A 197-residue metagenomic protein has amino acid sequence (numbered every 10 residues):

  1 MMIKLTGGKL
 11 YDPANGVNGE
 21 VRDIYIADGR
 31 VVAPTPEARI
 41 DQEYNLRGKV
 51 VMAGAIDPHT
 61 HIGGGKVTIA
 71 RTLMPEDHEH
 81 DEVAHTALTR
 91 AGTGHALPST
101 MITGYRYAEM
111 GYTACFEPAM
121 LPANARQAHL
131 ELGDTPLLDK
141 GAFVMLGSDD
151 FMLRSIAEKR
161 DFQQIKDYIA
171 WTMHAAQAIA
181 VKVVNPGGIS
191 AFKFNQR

Functional and structural regions predicted by a protein language model:
M1, A38-D41, R47, V51 (+3 more regions): Short coil/turn connectors at secondary-structure junctions
M1-D41, L46-M52: N-terminal metal-binding scaffold of metallo-dependent hydrolase/deaminase domains
G8, I24, G29, G48 (+5 more regions): Divalent metal-coordination and catalytic microenvironments
D12, H59, A119-M120, V144 (+1 more regions): Residues that line or immediately flank small-molecule/substrate-binding pockets and catalytic motifs
P34, A125, A191: Glycine/Thr-rich phosphate-binding loops of Rossmann-like dinucleotide-binding domains
Y44, F116-E117, A142, V183: General beta-strand structural signal in soluble alpha/beta enzymes
K49-E131: Metal-associated gating/positioning segment near the N- to mid-region
L132-R197: Metal-coordinating catalytic core of metallo-dependent amide/deamination hydrolases
